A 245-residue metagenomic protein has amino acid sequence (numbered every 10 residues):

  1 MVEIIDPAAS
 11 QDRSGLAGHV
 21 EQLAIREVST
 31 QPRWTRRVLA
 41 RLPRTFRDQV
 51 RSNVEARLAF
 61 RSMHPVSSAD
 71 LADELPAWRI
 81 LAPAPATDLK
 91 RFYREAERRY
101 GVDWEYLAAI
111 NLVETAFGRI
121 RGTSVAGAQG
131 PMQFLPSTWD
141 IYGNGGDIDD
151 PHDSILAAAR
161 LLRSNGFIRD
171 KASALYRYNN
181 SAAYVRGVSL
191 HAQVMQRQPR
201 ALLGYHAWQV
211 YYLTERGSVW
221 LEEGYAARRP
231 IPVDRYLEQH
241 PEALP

Functional and structural regions predicted by a protein language model:
M1-R98, A182, R186, L190-P245: Cell-wall glycan-active module
P32-R37, G101-A109, G122, F167-Y178 (+1 more regions): Surface-exposed patches in mature extracellular/periplasmic domains of secreted proteins
I80-R99, E105, G118, P131 (+2 more regions): Alpha-helical segment that forms one wall of the substrate-binding/catalytic cleft in peptidoglycan-active domains
R99-D103, G127, R169, I231 (+1 more regions): Extracellular/periplasmic catalytic domains that process cell-envelope and extracellular macromolecules
T115: Conserved alpha-helical segments that form or flank metal/cofactor-binding pockets of metalloenzymes
R119-G127: Glycine- and aromatic-rich loop/turn segments at beta-sheet edges
